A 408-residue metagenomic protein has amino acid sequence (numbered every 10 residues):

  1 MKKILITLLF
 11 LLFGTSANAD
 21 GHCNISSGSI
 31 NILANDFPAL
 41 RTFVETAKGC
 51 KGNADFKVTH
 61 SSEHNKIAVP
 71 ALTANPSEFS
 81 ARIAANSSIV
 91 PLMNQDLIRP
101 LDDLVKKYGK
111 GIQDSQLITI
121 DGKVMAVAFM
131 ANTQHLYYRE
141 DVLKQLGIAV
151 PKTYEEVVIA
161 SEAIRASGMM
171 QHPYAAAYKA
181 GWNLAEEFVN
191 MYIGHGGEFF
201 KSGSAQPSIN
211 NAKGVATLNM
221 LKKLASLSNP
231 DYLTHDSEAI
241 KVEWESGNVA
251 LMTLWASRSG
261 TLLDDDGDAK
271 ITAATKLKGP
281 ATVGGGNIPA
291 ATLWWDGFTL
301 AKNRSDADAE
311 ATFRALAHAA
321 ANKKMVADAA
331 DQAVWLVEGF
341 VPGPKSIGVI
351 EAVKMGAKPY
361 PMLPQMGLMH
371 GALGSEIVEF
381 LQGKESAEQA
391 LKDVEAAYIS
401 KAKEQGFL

Functional and structural regions predicted by a protein language model:
I6-L9, A19-S88, L233, G285 (+2 more regions): Conserved N-terminal structural module of periplasmic/extracytoplasmic solute-binding proteins
G49-I112, D141-K152, E243, A250-L251 (+1 more regions): Extracytoplasmic "Venus flytrap"/periplasmic binding protein-like
V69-P70, S77-S80, L104, Y108-L143 (+3 more regions): A structural signal for short loop-to-beta-strand junctions that line the ligand-binding cleft of periplasmic/secreted
N86-T133, A149, V158, E187 (+1 more regions): Hinge/lid segment of periplasmic solute-binding proteins
V124, L146, P207, V215 (+2 more regions): Extracytoplasmic/periplasmic substrate-recognition and gating elements
M125, Q134, V158-Q206, V249: Extracytoplasmic/periplasmic solute-binding protein
S161, G203-L233: Glycine-centered hinge/linker elements that transmit conformational signals in sensory and ligand-binding systems
T275-T282, K324-E379, K403-L408: Long, aromatic- and glycine/proline-rich binding clefts that accommodate carbohydrate-like moieties
